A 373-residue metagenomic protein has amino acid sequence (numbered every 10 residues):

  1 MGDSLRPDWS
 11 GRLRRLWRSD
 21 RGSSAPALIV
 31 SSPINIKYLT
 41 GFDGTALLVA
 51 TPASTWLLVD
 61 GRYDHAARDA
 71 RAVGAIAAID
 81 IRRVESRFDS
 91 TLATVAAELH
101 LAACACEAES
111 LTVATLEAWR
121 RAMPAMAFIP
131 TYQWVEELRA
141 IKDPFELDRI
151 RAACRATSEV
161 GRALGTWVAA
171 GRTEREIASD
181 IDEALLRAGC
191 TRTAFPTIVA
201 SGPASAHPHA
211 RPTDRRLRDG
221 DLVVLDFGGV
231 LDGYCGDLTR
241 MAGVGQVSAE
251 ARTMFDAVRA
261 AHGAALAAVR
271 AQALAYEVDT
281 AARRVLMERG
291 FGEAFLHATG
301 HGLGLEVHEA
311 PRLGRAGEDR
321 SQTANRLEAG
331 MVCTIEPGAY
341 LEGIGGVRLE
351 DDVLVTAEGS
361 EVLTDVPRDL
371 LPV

Functional and structural regions predicted by a protein language model:
M1-V373: Active-site neighborhoods and metal-handling regions in enzymes and metal-associated proteins
